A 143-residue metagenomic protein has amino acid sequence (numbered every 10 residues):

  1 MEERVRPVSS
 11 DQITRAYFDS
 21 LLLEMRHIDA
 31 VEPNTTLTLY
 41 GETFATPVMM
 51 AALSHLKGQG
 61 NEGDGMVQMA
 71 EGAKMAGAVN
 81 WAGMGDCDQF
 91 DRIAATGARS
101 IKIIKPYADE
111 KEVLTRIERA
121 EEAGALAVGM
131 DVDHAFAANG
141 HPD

Functional and structural regions predicted by a protein language model:
M1-F44: An N-cap/entry alpha-helix motif that binds or orients negatively charged groups
V5-I13, D64, Q68, K111 (+1 more regions): Conserved active-site and cofactor/substrate-binding residues in soluble primary-metabolism enzymes
Y17-F18, A52-G58: Aromatic- and Gly/Pro-rich donor/ligand-binding loops that form nucleotide- or phosphate-bearing donor binding pockets
L37, T43-A45, G58-A70, G85-A98 (+2 more regions): N-terminal active-site wall of soluble small-molecule enzyme domains
V48-A51, A78-A82, S100-I104, V128: Hydrophobic faces of well-ordered beta-strands that scaffold small-molecule active sites in alpha/beta enzyme cores
L53-H55, G85, K105-Y107, D133-A135: Active-site beta-loop-alpha junctions enriched in small/polar residues
A70-E71, M75, A95, A108-D143: Alpha/beta enzyme core
